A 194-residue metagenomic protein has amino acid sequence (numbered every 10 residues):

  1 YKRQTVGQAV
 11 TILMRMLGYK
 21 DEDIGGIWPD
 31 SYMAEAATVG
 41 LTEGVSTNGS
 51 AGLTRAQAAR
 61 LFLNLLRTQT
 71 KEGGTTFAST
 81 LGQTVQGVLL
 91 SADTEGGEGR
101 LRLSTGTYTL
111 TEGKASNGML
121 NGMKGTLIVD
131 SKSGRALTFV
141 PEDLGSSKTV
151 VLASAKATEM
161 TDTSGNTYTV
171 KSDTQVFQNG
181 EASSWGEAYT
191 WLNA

Functional and structural regions predicted by a protein language model:
K2-E159, G165-T167, S184-T190: N-terminal propeptides
T174-Q175, E181-A194: Short, intrinsically disordered, charge-balanced linker/junction segments flanking boundaries in proteins
